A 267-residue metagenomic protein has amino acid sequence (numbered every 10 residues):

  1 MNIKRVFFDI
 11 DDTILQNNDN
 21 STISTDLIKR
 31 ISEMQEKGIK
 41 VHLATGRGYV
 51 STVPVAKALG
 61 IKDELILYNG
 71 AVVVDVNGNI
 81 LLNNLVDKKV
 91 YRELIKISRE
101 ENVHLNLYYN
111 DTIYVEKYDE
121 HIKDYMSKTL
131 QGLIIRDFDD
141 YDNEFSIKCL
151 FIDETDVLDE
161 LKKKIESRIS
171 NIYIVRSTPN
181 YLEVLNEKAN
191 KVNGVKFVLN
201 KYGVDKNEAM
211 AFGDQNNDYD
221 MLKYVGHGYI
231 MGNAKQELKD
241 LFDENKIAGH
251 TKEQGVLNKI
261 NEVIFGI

Functional and structural regions predicted by a protein language model:
M1-R5, S24, E183-I267: Mg2+-dependent phosphoryl-transfer enzymes with acidic/Ser/Thr/Gly-rich catalytic loops
K4-D19: Asp-based phosphoryl-transfer active-site loop
N20-I39, N83-V90, G132-L133, A189-N200 (+2 more regions): Short, acidic loop-to-helix structural element flanking the phosphoryl-transfer center in phosphate-processing enzymes
S24-H121: Active-site phosphate-binding/coordination module
M34, N69, C149, L222 (+1 more regions): Residue-level signal for inorganic ion chemistry
G38-H42, K62-D63, K148, N207-A209 (+1 more regions): Short active-site oxyanion
G60-K62, L82-L85, I122-M126, K191-N193 (+2 more regions): Short, hinge-like loop/turn segments at secondary-structure boundaries
I97, E101-M221, N233: Conserved acidic, metal-coordinating active-site core of Asp-based, Mg2+-dependent phosphoryl-transfer enzymes
